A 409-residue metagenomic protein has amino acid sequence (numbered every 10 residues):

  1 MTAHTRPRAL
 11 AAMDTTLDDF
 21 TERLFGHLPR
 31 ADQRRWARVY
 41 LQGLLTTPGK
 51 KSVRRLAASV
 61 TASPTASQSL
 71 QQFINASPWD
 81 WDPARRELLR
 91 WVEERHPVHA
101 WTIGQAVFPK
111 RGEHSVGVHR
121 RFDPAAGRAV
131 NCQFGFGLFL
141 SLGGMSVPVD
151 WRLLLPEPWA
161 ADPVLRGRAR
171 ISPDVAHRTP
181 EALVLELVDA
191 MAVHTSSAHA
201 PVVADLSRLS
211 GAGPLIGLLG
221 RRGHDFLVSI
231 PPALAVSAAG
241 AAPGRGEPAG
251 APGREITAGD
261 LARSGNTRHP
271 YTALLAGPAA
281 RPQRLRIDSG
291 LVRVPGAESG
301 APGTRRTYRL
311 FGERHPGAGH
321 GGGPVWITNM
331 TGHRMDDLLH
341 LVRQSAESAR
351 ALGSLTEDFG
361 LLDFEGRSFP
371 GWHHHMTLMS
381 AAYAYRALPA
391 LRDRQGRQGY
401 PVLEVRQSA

Functional and structural regions predicted by a protein language model:
M1-F20, L24-Q33, L155, R245-A297 (+3 more regions): A short, flexible helix-boundary coil/loop motif
T2-Q71: Gly/serine-rich nucleotide phosphate-binding loop at the start of the catalytic core of nucleotide/ADP-ribose-handling
L56, H99-P109, L138, A200-L209 (+4 more regions): Short, conserved catalytic/metal-binding motifs centered on acidic residues
P78-P158: Active-site-proximal, Lys/Arg-enriched surface segment that forms a nucleic-acid-binding/basic interface patch
A126-H199, G322-G323: Electropositive, glycine- and tryptophan-enriched low-complexity nucleic-acid-binding patches
S146-V147, R152, L227-P231, V236-Q344: An anionic, glycine-rich sequence signature occurring as long contiguous blocks
A169-A241: Domain-level cores of phosphate- or acyl-group-handling catalytic modules
G332-G366: Short amphipathic alpha-helical "interface-anchor" segments enriched in bulky aromatics
